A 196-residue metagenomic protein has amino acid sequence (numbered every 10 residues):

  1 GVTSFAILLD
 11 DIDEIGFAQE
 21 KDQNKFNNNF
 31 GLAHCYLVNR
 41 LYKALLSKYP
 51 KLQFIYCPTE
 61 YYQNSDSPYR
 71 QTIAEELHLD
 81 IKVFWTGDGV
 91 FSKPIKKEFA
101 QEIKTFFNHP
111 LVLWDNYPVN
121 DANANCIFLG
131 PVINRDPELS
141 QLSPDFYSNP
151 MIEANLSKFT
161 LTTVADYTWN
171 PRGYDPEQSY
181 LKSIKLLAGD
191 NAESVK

Functional and structural regions predicted by a protein language model:
G1-A6, D10-I15: Hydrophobic or amphipathic alpha-helical targeting/insertion segments
I15-E177: Catalytic-core regions of glycoside hydrolase
W169-K196: C-terminal functional modules
